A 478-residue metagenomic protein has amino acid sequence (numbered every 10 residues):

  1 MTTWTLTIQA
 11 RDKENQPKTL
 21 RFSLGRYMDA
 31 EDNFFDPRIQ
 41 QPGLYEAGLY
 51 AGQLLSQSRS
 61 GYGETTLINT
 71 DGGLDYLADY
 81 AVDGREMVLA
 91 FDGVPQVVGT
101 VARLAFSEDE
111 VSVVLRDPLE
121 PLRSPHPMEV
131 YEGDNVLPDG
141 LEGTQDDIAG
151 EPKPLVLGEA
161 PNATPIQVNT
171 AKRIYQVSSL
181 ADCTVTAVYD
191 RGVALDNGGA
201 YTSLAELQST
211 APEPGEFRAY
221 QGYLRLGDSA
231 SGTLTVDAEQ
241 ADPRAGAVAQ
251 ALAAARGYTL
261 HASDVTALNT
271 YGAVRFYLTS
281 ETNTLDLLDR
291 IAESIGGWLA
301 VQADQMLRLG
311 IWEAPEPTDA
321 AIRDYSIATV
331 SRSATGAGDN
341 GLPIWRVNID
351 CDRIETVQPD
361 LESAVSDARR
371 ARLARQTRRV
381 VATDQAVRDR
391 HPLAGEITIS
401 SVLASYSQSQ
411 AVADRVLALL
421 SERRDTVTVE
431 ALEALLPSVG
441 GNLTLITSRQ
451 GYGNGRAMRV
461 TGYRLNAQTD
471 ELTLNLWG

Functional and structural regions predicted by a protein language model:
M1-G93, A105-A187, L234-G478: C-terminal extracytoplasmic interaction modules
G93-P95, G192: Residue-level signal for glycine
A187-G192, G198-G257: Surface-exposed interaction regions enriched in Ser/Thr/Asp/Glu that occur as long low-complexity tracts or repetitive
